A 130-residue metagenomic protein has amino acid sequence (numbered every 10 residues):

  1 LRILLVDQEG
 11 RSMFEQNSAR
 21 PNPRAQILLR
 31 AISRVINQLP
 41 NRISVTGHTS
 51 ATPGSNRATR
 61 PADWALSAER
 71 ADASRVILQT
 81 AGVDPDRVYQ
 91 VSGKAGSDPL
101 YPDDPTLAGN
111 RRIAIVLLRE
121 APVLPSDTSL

Functional and structural regions predicted by a protein language model:
L1-L5: Short edge beta-strands and adjacent turn/loop segments
V6, M13-L28, I36-L39, H48-T128: Periplasmic OmpA-like peptidoglycan-binding domain that tethers envelope proteins to the cell wall
R42: Extracellular/luminal beta-rich ligand-recognition and adhesion surfaces characterized by aromatic-Gly/Pro-enriched
